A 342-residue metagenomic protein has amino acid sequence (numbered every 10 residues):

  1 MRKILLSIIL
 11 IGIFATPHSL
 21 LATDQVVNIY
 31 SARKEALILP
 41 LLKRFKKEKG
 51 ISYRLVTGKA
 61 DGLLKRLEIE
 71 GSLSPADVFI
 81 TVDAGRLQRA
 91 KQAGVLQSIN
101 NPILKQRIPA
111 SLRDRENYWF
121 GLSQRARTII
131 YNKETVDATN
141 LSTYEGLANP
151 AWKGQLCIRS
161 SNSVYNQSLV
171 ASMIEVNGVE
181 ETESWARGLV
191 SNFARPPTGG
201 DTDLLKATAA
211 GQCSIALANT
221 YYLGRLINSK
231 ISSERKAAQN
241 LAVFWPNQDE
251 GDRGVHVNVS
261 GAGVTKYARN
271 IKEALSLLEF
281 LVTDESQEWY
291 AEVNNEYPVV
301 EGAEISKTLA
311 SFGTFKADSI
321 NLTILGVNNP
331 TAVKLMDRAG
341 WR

Functional and structural regions predicted by a protein language model:
T23-Q88, R342: Early extracytoplasmic/lumenal segment of secretory-pathway proteins
Y30-R33, R115, Y131-K133, T139 (+3 more regions): Short beta-strand->loop
S74-F79, Q97-I129, E145, L156-I158: A structural signal for short loop-to-beta-strand junctions that line the ligand-binding cleft of periplasmic/secreted
L87-V95, R113-S142, V170-A171, V257-G263: Periplasmic solute-binding protein
L96-K105, W119-F120, E145, S232-H256 (+1 more regions): Short beta-strand->loop
S161, S168, S172, N177-P246: Ligand-binding pocket segment of bilobal, Venus flytrap-like solute-binding proteins
S260-S319: Mature extracytoplasmic/periplasmic domains
S306-R342: Extracellular/periplasmic bilobal clamshell ligand-binding domains
